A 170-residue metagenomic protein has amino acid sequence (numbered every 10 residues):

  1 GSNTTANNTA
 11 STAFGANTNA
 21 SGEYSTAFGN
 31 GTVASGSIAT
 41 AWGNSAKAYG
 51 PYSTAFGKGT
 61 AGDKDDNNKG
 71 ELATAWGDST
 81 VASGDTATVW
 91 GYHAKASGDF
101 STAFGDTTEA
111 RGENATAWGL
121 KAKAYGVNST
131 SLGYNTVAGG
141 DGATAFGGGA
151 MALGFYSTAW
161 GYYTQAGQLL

Functional and structural regions predicted by a protein language model:
G1-L170: Periodic small-residue-enriched repeat registers in elongated scaffold domains
